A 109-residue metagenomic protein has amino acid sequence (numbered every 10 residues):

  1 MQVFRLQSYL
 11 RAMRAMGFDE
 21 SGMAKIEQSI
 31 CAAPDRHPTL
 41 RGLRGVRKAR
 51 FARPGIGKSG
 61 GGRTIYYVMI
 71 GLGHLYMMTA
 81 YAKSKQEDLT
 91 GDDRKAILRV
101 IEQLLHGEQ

Functional and structural regions predicted by a protein language model:
M1-G22: Arg/Lys-rich, positively charged N-terminal/basic patches that mediate binding to nucleic acids
V3-L6, M23-C31, H37-L43, R99: N-terminal targeting/export leaders
F4, S21, G60, D92 (+1 more regions): Charged, alpha-helix-enriched surfaces in structured cytosolic catalytic cores of large nucleotide-utilizing machines
L10-G17, D35, V46, F51 (+2 more regions): Charge-dense, helix-prone N-terminal extensions
M16, E20, A24-K25, A32 (+3 more regions): Sequence/structural signature of beta-propeller domains
I26, C31-R36, K48-R53, G71 (+3 more regions): Charge-rich, low-complexity amphipathic helices in intrinsically disordered tails/linkers adjacent to domains
H37-A80, K85: Basic/aromatic recognition patch in beta-strand/loop cores that engages polyanionic ligands
V68-Q109: Enriched for short, Lys/Arg-rich terminal
